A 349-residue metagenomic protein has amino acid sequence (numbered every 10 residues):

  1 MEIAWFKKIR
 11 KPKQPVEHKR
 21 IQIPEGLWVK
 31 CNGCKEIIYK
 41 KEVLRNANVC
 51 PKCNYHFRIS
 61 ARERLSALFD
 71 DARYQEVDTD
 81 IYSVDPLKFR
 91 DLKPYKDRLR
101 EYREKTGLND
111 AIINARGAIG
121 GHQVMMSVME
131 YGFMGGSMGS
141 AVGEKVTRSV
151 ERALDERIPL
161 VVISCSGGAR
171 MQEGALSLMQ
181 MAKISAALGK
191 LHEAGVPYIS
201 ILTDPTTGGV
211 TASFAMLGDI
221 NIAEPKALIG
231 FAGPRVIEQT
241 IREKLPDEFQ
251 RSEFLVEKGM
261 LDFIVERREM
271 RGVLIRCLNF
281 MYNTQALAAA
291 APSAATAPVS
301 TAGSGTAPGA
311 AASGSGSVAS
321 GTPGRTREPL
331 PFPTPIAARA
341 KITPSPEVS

Functional and structural regions predicted by a protein language model:
K13-K19, V29-K30, F57-N114: An N-cap/entry alpha-helix motif that binds or orients negatively charged groups
H18-W28, I38-L44: Short, flexible, mixed-charge glycine/proline-rich loop motifs that serve as phosphate/nucleic-acid-contacting
C31-C34, C50-C53: Short cysteine-rich clusters marking metal-coordination/redox-active sites
I37-I38, H56-F57: Cys/His-rich microdomains that often coordinate metals
K105-A111, G136-E151: Glycine-rich anion/phosphate-binding loops
I119-M129, K145-A169: A structural preference for short, pocket-lining loop segments at secondary-structure junctions
S164-A286: Conserved catalytic cores of soluble enzyme domains, especially glycine-rich substrate-binding beta-alpha loops
G309, S313, V318-S349: Long, low-complexity, intrinsically disordered segments
